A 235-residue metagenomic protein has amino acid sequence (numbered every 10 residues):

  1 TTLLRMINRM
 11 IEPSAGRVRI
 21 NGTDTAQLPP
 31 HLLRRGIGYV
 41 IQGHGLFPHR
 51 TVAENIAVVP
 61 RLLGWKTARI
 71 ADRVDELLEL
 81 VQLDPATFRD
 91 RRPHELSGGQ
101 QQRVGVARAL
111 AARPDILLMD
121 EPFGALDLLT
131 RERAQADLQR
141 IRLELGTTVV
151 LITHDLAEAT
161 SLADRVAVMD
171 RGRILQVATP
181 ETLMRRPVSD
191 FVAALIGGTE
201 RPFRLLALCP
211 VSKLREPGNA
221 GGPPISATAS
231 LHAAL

Functional and structural regions predicted by a protein language model:
N8: Helix-to-loop junction immediately C-terminal to a conserved catalytic motif
G16-D24, L33: Conserved ABC transporter NBD signature motif
A68-T87: Conserved ABC ATPase "signature" region
R92-L96, Q100: Conserved ABC ATPase signature
R113: Conserved catalytic motifs of ABC-family nucleotide-binding domains
V177-A178, R186: ABC ATPase "signature
